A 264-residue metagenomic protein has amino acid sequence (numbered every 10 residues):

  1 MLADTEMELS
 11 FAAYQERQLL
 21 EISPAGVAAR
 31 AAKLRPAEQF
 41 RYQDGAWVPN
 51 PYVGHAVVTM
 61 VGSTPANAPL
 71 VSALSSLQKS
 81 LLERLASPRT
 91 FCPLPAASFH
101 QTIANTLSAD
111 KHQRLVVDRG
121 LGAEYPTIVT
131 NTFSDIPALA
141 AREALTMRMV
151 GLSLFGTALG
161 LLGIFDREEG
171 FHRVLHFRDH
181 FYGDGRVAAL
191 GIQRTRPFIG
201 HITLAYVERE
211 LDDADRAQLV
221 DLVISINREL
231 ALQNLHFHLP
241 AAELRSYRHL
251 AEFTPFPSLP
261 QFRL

Functional and structural regions predicted by a protein language model:
M1-L264: Histidine-dependent nucleotide/RNA phosphoesterase domain, centered on the 2H-phosphoesterase fold with its duplicated
